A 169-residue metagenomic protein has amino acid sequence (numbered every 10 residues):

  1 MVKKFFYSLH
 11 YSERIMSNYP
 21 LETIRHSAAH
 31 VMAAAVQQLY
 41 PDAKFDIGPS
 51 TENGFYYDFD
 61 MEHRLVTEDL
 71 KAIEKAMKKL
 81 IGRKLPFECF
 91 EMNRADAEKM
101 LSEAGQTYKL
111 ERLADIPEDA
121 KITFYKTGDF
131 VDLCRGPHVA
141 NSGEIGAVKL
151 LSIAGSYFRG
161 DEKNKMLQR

Functional and structural regions predicted by a protein language model:
K3-I15: Short, Lys/Arg-enriched N-terminal segments with co-localized hydrophobic residues within the first ~10-30 amino acids
E13-L21, A35, K44-I47, Y56-R169: Auxiliary tRNA-acceptor-end handling modules of aminoacyl-tRNA synthetases
L21-Y40, S50: Active/ligand-binding-proximal structured segments within catalytic/core domains that scaffold catalytic residues
